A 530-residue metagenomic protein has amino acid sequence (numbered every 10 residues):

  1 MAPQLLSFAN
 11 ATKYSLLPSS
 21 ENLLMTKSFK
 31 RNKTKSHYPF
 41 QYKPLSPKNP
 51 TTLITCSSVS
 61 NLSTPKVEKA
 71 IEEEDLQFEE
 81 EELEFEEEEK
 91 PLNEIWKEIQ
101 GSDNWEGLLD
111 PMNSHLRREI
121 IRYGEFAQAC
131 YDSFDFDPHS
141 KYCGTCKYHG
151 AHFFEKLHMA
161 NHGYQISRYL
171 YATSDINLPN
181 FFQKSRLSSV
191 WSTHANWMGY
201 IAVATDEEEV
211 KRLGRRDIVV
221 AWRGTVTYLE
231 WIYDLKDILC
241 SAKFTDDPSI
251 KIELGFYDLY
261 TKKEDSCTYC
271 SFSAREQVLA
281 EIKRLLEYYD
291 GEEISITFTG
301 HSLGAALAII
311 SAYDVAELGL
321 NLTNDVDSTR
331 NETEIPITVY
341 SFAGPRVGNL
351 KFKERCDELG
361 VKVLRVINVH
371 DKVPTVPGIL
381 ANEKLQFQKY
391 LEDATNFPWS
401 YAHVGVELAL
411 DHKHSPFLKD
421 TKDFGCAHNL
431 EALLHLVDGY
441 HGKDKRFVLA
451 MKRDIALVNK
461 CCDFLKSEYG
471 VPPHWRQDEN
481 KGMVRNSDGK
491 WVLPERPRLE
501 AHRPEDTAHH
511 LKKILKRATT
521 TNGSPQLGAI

Functional and structural regions predicted by a protein language model:
A2-E119, R216, I252-E253, Y257-L259 (+3 more regions): Serine hydrolase/lipase
T55, E88, Y123-A129, P248: Short secondary-structure subsegments characteristic of cysteine-rich extracellular domains
Y123-D132, C146, A151, A202-D206 (+5 more regions): Structured beta-strand/turn binding interfaces of compact recognition modules in eukaryotic regulators
C146-T205: Extended, Lys/Arg-enriched charged tracts that mediate electrostatic binding to polyanionic substrates
S188-T193, G199-Y200, E207-K211, L286-Y288 (+2 more regions): Beta-strand elements of modular eukaryotic interaction domains
S192-P248: Short, surface-exposed "cap/lid" segments of acyl-processing enzymes
A305: Catalytic nucleophile loop
